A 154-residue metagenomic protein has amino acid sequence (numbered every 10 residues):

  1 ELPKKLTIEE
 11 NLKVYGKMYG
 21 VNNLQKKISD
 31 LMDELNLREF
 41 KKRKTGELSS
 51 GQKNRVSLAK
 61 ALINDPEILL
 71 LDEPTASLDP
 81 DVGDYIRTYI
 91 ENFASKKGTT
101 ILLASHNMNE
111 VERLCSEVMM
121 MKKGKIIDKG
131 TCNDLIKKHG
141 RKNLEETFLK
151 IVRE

Functional and structural regions predicted by a protein language model:
K13, K17-F40: Conserved ABC ATPase "signature" region
K44-L48: Conserved ABC ATPase signature
D65: Conserved catalytic motifs of ABC-family nucleotide-binding domains
L69-D72: Catalytic Walker B motif of ABC-type/P-loop ATPase nucleotide-binding domains
D84-K96: Helical segment within the ABC ATPase nucleotide-binding domain
K129-G130: ABC ATPase "signature
